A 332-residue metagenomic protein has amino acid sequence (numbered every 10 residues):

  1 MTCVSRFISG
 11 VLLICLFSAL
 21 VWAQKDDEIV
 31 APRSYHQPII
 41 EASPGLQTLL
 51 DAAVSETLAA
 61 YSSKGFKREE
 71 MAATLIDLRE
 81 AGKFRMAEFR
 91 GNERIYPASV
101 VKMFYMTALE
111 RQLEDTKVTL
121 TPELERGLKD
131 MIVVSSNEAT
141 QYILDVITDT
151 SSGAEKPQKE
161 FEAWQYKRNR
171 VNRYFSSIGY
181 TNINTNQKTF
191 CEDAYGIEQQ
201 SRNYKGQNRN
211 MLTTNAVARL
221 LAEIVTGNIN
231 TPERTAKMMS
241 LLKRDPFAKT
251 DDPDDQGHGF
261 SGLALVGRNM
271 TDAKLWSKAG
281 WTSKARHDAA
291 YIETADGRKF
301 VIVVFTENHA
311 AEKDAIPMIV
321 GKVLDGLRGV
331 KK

Functional and structural regions predicted by a protein language model:
M1-V11: Bacterial N-terminal signal peptides that target proteins for export
S9-A19: Bacterial N-terminal signal peptides
Q24-T57, G65-K67, R209, A218-K332: Structured C-terminal helix/loop/strand segments within mature extracytoplasmic catalytic/sensor domains
D27-E41, F84-R90, A108-R111, S151-E155 (+3 more regions): Acidic/histidine-rich, surface-exposed loop or edge segments in extracytoplasmic proteins
P38-A60, R68, E123-N215: Active-site-adjacent helix/loop patches that line small-molecule binding or acyl-intermediate pockets
F66-I95, E110, E114: Short, conserved catalytic-motif segment at the N-terminal edge
I95-V118, M131, I302: Active-site SXXK
R111-K129, T140, T231-T235: Short, well-structured active-site flanking segments
